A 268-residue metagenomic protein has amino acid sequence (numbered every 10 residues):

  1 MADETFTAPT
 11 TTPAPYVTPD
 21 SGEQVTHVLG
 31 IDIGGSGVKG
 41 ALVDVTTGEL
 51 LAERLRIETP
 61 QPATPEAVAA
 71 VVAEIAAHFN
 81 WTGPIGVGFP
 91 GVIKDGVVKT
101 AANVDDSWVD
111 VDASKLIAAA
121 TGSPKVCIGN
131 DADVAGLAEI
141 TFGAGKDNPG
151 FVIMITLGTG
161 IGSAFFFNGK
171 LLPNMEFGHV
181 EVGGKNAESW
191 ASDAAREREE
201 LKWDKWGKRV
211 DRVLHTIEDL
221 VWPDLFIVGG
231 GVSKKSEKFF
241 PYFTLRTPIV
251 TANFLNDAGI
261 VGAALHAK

Functional and structural regions predicted by a protein language model:
A2-I85, I93-V97, I117-K125, A138-I153 (+1 more regions): ATP-binding/phosphotransfer module of carbohydrate and carboxylate kinases, centering on a glycine-rich
F89: Glycine-rich nucleotide/cofactor/substrate-binding loop typically near the N-terminus or early in the first domain
V98-D110: A charged helix-plus-loop insertion that forms the helical arch/lid used to bind and gate nucleic-acid substrates
S114, N130, N253: A short, structured active-site edge motif that brings together acidic residues
K125-D131: General beta-strand structural signal in soluble alpha/beta enzymes
A132-G136: Active-site-adjacent loop/helix segments that line or gate small-molecule/cofactor pockets in enzymes
